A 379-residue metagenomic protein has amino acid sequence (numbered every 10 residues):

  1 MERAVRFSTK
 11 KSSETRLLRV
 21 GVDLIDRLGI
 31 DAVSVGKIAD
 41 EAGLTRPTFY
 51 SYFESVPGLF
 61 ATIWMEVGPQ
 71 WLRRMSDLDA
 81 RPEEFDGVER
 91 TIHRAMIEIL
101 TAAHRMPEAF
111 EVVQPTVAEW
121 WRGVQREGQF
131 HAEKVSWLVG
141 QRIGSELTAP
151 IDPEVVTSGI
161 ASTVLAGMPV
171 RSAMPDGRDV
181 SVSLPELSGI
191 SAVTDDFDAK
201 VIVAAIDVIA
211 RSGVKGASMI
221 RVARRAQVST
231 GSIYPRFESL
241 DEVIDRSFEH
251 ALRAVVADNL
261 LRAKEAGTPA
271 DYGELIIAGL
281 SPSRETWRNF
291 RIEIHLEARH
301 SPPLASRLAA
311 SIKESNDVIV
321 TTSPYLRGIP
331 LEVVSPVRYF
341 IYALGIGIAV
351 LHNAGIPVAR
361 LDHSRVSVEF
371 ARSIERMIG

Functional and structural regions predicted by a protein language model:
K10-K37, E41, G189-R221, R225: Short, amphipathic alpha-helix enriched in basic
L17, A32, S55-F60, G216 (+1 more regions): Short amphipathic alpha-helical segment with a characteristic S/N-K-E followed by hydrophobic residues
I30-V33, H93-A102, I244, V255 (+2 more regions): Short, structured motif recognition centered on aromatic/hydrophobic residues
A42-F53, A226-F237: Short hydrophobic/aromatic patch on the recognition helix
T62, R73-A95, N259-R288: Hydrophobic alpha-helical connector segments
W64-W71, F248-V256: Short, basic, alpha-helical segments at the C-terminal edge of helix-turn-helix-like DNA-binding modules
P107-V139, R284-E285, N289-I292, P302-R327 (+1 more regions): Amphipathic alpha-helical packing segments from all-alpha helical-bundle domains
F110, Q114, G128-I190, A305 (+1 more regions): Hydrophobic/aromatic-rich alpha-helical bundle segments in the mid-to-C-terminal region
